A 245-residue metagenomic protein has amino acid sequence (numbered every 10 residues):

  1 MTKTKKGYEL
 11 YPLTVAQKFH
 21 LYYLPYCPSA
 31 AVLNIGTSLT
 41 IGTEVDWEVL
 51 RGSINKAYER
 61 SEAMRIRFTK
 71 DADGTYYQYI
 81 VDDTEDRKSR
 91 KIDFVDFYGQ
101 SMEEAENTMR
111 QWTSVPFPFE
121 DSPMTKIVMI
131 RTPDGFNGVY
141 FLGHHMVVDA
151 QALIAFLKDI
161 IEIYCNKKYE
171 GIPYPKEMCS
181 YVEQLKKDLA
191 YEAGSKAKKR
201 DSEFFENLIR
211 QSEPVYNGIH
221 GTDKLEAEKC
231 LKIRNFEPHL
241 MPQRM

Functional and structural regions predicted by a protein language model:
M1-P28, R51-Q100, K158, E177-F236: Short amphipathic alpha-helices and their capping loops
K3-K5, L10-P12, A16, T125-V182: Active-site-proximal acidic secondary-structure segment that organizes catalysis
K3-L13, Q17, S29-V49, E103-N107 (+3 more regions): Gly/Ser/Thr-rich phosphate-binding loops and adjoining beta-strand/alpha-helix segments that form adenosine-phosphate
L39-T40, H145, G194: Generic anion/oxyanion-binding catalytic loop in active/binding sites
E44-E48, Q100, V147-Q151: A generic structural signal for alpha-helix starts
R65, T113-F119: Short catalytic/binding micro-motifs of nucleotide second-messenger systems
N107-T113: Short Pro/Gly-enriched beta-strand edge/turn motifs at strand-loop
